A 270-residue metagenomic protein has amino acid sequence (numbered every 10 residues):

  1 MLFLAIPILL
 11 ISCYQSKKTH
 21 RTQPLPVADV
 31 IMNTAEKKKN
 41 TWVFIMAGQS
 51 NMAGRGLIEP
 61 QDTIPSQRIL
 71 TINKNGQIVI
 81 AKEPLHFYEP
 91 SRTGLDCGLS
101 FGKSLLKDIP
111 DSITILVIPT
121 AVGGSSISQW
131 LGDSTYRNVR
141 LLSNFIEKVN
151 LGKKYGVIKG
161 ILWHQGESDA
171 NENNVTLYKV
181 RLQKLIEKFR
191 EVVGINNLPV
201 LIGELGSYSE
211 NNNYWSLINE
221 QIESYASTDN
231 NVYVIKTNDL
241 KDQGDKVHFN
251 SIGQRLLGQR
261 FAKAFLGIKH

Functional and structural regions predicted by a protein language model:
M1-T22: Bacterial Sec-dependent N-terminal signal peptides
S16-H270: Cell-envelope and extracellular/periplasmic
